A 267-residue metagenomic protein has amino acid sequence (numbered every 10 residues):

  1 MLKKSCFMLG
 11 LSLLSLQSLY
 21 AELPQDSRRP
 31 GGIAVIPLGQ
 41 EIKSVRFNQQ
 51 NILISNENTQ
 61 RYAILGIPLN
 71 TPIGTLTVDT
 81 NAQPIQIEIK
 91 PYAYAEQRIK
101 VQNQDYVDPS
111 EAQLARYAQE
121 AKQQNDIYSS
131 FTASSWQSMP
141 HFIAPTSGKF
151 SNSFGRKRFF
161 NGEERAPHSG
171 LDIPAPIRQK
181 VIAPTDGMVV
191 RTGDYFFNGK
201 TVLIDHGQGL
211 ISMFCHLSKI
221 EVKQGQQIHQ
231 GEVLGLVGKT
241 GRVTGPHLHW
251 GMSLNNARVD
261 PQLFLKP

Functional and structural regions predicted by a protein language model:
M1-F7: Bacterial N-terminal signal peptides that target proteins for export
M8-S15: Bacterial N-terminal signal peptides
Y20-A93: Cationic-aromatic interfacial patches
Q49, V78, F150, I173 (+4 more regions): Terminal peptide-recognition signature
Q86-N198: Surface-exposed, glycine-biased beta-strand/turn segments
K180-V190, K219-V237: Short, well-structured beta-strand-loop connectors
P184-S218, P246-G251: Zn2+-dependent peptidoglycan hydrolase active-site motif and core
T201-D205, L210, Q226-P267: Conserved, short, structured surface segments that act as functional micro-motifs
